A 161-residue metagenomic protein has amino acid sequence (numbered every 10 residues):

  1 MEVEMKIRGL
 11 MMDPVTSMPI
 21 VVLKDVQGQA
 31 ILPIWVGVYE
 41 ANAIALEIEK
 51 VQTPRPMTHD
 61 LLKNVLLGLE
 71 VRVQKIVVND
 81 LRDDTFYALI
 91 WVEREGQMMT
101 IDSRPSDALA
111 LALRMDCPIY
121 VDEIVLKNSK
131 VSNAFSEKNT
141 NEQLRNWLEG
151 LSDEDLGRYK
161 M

Functional and structural regions predicted by a protein language model:
M1-M161: Divalent-cation
